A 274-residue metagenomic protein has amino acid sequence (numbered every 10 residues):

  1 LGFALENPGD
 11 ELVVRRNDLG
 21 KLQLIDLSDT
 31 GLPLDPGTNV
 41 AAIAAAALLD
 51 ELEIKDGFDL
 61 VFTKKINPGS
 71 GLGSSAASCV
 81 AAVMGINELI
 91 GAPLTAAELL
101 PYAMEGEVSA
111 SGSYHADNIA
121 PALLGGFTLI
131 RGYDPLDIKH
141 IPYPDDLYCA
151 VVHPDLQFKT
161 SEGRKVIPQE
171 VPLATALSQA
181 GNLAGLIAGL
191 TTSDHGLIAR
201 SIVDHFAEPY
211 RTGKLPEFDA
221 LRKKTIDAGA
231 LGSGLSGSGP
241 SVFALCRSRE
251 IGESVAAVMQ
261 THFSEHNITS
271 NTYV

Functional and structural regions predicted by a protein language model:
L1-S70, M84, E88, A92-L94 (+1 more regions): ATP-binding N-lobe of GHMP and related small-molecule kinases
L5-E6, I226-D227, G234-S238: A structural signal for short secondary-structure junctions
R16, P154, A244-S248: Short beta-strand-to-loop capping motifs
L34, T63-E88, Y114-D117, S233-V242: Glycine/serine-rich anion-binding loops at beta->alpha junctions that coordinate negatively charged ligand groups
G37-V40, S78-C79, Q179-N182: Catalytic-loop motifs flanking and including active-site residues across diverse enzymes
K55-V61, G232, T269-N271: Residues at or immediately flanking beta-strands
A77-G106: Patatin-like phospholipase
A96-A228, R249-V274: ATP-dependent small-molecule kinase catalytic core of the GHMP/sugar-kinase superfamily and closely related
